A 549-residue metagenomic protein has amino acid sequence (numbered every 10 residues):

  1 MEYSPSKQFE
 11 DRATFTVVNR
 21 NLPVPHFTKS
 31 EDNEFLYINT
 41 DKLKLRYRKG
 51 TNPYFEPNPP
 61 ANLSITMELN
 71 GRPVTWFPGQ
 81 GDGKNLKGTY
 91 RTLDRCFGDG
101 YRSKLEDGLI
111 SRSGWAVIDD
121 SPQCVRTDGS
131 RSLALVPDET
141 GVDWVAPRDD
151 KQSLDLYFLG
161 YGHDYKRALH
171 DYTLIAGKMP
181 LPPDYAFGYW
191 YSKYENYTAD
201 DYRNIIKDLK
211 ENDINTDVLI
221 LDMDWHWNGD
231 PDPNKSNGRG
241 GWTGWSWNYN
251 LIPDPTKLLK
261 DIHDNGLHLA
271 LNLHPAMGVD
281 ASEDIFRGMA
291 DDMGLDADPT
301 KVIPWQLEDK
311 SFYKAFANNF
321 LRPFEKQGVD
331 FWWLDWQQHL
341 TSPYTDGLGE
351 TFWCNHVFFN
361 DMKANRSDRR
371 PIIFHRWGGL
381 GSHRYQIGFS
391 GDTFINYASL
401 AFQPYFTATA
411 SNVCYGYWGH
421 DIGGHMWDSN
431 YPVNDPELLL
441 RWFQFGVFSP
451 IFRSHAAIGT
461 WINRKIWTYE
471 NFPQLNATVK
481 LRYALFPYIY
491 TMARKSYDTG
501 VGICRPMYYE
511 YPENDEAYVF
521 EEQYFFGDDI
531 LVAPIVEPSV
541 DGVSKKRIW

Functional and structural regions predicted by a protein language model:
E2, S6, N19, S539-W549: Surface-exposed beta-strand/loop patches in extracellular or lumenal glycoproteins
S4-S6, L22-P183, K193-Y194, A199-D200 (+1 more regions): Catalytic and substrate-binding clefts that recognize carbohydrates or anionic sugar/phosphate headgroups
S6, N52, W115, P122-C124 (+10 more regions): Short, glycine-/Ser/Thr-/acidic-enriched flexible segments
T16, E68, W76-F77, N215-L475 (+2 more regions): Aromatic- and carboxylate-enriched substrate-binding clefts and catalytic-loop regions of carbohydrate-active enzymes
H26, R95-F97, K104-E106, A176-K178 (+10 more regions): Generic recognition of flexible, low-complexity loop/linker segments
K42, G108, L209, I262 (+5 more regions): Conserved, mostly hydrophobic/aromatic
Y194, Y202-N212, D217, L221 (+5 more regions): C-terminal substrate/ligand-recognition segments
N463-W467, N471-L531, I535: Glycan-recognition and catalytic regions of carbohydrate-active enzymes
